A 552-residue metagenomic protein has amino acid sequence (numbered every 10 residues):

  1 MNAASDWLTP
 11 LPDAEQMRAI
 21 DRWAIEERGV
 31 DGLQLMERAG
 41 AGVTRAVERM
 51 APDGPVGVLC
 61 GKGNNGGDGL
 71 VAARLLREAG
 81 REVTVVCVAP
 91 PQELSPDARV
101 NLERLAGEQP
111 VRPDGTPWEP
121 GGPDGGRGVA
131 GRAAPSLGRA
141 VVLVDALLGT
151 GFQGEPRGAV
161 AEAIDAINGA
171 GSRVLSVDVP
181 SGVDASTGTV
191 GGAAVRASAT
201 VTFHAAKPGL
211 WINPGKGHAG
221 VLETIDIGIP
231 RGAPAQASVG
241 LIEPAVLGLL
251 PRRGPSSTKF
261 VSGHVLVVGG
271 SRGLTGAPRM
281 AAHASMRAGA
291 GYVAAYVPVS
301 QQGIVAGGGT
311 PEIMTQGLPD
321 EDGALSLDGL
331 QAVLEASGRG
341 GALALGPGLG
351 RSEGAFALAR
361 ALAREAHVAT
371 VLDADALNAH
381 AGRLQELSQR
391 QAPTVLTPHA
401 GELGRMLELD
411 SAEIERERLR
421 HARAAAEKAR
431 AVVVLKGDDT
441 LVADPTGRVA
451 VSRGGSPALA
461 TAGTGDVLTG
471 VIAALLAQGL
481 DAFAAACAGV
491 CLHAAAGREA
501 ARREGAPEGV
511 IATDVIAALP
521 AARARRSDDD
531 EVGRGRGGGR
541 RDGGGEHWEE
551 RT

Functional and structural regions predicted by a protein language model:
M1-S95, R99, D124-R127, A197-A199 (+4 more regions): Small-residue (G/A/S/T)-rich helix-start motifs and N-terminal tracts that mark the onset
D97-R173: An acidic, phosphate/nucleotide-engaging active-site surface
A140-V142, L147-S238: Internal gly/pro-rich beta-alpha loop/helix module that stabilizes soluble enzyme cofactors or their anionic handles
